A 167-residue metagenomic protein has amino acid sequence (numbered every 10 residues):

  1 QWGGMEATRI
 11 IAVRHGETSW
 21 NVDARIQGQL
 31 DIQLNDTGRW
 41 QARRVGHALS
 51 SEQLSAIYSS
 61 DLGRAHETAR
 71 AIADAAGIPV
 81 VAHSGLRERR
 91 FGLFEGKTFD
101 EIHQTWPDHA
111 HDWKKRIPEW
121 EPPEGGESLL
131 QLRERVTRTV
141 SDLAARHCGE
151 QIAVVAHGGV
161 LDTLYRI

Functional and structural regions predicted by a protein language model:
Q1-G4: Short, Lys/Arg-enriched N-terminal segments with co-localized hydrophobic residues within the first ~10-30 amino acids
E6-A7, S19, H66, T137-I167: Active-site-adjacent alpha-helix immediately C-terminal to a catalytic or transition-state-stabilizing loop
E6-I10, S50: Aromatic-glycine hotspot motif
E17-A71, P122-T137: Loop-to-helix element that buttresses phosphate recognition and phosphoryl-transfer chemistry
V22-R25, H109-E121: Short, basic/glycine-rich phosphate-binding loops at helix/coil junctions that contact nucleotide phosphates
D23, A69-R70, H103, K114 (+1 more regions): A short local structural element in Rossmann-fold oxidoreductases
R44-A110: Phosphate-coordination/substrate-recognition cap region in phosphate-metabolizing enzymes
